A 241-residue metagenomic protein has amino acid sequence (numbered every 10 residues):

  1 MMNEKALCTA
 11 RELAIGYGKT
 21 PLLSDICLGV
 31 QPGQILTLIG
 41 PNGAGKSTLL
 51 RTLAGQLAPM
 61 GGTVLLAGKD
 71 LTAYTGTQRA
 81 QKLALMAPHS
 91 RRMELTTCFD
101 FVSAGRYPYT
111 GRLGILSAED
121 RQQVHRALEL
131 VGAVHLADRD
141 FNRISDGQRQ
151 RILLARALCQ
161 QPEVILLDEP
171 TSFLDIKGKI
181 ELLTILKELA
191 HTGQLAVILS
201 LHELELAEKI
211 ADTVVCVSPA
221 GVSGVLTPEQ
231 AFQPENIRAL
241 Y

Functional and structural regions predicted by a protein language model:
I39-P41: The feature captures the beta-strand-to-loop junction immediately N-terminal to the Walker
A54: Helix-to-loop junction immediately C-terminal to a conserved catalytic motif
G62-D70: Conserved ABC transporter NBD signature motif
S103, A118-L136: Conserved ABC ATPase "signature" region
I115, D140-I144, Q148: Conserved ABC ATPase signature
Q161: Conserved catalytic motifs of ABC-family nucleotide-binding domains
I165-D168: Catalytic Walker B motif of ABC-type/P-loop ATPase nucleotide-binding domains
